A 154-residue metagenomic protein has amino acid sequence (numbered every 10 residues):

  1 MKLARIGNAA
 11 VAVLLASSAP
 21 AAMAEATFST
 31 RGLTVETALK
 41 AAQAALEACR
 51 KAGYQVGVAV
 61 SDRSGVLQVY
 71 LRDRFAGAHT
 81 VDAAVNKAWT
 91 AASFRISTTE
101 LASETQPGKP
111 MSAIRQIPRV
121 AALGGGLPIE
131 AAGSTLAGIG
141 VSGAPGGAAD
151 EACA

Functional and structural regions predicted by a protein language model:
M1-A10: Bacterial N-terminal signal peptides that target proteins for export
R5, A16-S17, A48: Generic detector of low-complexity/intrinsically disordered segments and short hydrophobic N-terminal stretches
A12-V13, M111: Residue-level detector of alpha-helical transmembrane segments in integral membrane proteins
L15-M23: C-terminal segment of classical bacterial N-terminal signal peptides
M23-A154: Flexible, solvent-exposed loop/hinge segments and secondary-structure transition points
